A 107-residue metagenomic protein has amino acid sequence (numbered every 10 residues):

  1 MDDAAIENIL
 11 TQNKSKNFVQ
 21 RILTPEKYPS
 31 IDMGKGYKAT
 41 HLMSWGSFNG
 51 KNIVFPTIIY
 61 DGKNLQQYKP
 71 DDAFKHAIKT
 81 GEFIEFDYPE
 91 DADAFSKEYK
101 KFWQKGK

Functional and structural regions predicted by a protein language model:
M1-K107: Charge-dense, intrinsically disordered terminal/linker segments
